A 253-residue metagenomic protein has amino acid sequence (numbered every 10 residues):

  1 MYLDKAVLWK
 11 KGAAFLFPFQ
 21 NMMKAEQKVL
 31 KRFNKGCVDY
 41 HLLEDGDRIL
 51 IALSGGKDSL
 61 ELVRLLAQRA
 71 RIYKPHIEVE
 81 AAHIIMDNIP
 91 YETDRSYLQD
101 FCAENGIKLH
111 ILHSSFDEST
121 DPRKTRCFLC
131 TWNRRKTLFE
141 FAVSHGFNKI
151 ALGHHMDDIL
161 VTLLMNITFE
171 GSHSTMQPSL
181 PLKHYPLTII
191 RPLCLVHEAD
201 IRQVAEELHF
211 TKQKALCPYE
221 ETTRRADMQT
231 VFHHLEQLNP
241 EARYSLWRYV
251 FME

Functional and structural regions predicted by a protein language model:
Y2, L8-L163, F169, A199-E207: ATP-dependent adenylation/nucleotidyltransferase module used to activate substrates
M23, Q27, L60, W132 (+5 more regions): Electropositive phosphate-/nucleotide-binding environments in soluble metabolic enzymes
R69, T125-T137, E170-T175, D227-Y244: Short, structured secondary-structure boundary patches
M86, S114-D117, C194, C217 (+1 more regions): Residues that form or immediately flank small-molecule/cofactor binding pockets and catalytic motifs
S115-E118, L152, L216-E220, A242: Short, surface-exposed helix-loop/turn micro-motifs enriched in polar/charged residues
D158-Q237: Catalytic subdomain that performs nucleotidyl-dependent activation
E241-E253: A short, charged, Gly/Pro-tolerant segment at domain boundaries
